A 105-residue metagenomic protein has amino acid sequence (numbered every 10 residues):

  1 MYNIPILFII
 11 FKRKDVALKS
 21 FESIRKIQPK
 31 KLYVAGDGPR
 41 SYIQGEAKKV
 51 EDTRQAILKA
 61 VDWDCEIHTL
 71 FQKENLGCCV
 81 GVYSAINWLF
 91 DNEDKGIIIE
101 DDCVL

Functional and structural regions predicted by a protein language model:
M1-I99, C103-L105: An acidic/histidine-cluster motif and surrounding catalytic segment that typifies divalent-metal-assisted enzyme active
